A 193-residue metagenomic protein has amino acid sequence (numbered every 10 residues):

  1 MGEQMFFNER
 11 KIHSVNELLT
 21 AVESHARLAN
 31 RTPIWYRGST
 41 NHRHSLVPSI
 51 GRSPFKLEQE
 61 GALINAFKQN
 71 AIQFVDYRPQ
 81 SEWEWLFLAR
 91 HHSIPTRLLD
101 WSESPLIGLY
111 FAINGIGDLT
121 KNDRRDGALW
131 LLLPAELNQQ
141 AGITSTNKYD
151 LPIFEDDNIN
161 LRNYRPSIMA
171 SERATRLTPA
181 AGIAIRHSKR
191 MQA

Functional and structural regions predicted by a protein language model:
G2-A193: Catalytic-core elements of nucleic-acid end-processing and repair enzymes
